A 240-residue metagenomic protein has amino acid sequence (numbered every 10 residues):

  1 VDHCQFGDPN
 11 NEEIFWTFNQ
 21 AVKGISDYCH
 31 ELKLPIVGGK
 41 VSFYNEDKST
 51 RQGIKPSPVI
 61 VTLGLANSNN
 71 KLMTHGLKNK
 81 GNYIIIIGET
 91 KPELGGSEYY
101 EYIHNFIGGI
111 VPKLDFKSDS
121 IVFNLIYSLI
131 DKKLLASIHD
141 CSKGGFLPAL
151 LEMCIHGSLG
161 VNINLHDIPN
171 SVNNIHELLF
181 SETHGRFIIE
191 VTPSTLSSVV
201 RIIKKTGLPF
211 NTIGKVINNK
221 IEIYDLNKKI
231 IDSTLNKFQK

Functional and structural regions predicted by a protein language model:
V1-P9, I14, S26, H30-L32 (+5 more regions): Mobile "lid/hinge" segments at catalytic clefts and subdomain interfaces of large enzymes
I14-Y28, L32, V37, V41-V59 (+1 more regions): Glycine-/charge-enriched secondary-structure boundary and capping motifs
I36, I121-N124: Phosphate/ATP-binding catalytic cores across multiple sugar-kinase/actin-like superfamilies, primarily ASKHA
S118-I121, S171: Short secondary-structure boundary/capping elements
